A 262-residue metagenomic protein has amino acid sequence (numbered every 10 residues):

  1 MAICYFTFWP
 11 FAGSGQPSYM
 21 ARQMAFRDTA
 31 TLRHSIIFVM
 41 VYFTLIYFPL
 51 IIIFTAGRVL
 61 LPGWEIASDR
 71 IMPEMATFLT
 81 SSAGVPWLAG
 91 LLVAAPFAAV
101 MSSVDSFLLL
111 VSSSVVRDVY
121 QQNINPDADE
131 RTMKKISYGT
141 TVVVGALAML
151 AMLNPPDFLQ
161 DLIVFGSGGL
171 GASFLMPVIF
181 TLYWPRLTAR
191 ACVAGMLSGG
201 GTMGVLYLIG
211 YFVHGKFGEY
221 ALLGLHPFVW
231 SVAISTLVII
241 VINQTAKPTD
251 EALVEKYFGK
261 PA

Functional and structural regions predicted by a protein language model:
M1-A262: Membrane-embedded helix-loop-helix hairpins and adjacent transmembrane boundary segments in multi-pass transporters
